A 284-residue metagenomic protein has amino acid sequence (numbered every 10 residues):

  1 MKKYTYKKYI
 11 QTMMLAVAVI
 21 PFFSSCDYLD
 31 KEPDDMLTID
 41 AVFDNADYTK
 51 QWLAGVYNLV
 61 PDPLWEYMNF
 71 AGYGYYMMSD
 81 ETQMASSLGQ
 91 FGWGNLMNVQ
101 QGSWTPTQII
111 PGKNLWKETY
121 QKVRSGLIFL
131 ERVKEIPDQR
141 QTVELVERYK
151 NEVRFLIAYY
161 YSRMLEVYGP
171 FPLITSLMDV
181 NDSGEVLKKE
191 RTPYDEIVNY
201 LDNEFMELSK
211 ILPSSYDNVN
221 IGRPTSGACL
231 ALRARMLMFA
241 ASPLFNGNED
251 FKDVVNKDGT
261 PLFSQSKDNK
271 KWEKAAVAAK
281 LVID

Functional and structural regions predicted by a protein language model:
M1-D34: Bacterial Sec-dependent N-terminal signal peptides
C26-M77, V254-V255: Membrane-proximal, proline-rich intrinsically disordered regions
N45, K50, N58-M68, L88-Y168 (+1 more regions): Conserved, well-structured interaction surfaces
L165-E166, P172, F239-N248: Short coil/turn linking the two alpha-helices of tandem helical-hairpin repeats
G222-L232, M236: Amphipathic alpha-helical protein-interaction segments enriched in hydrophobic
F239-A241, K270-D284: Polar, glycine-rich mid-to-C-terminal structural blocks that act as macromolecule-binding/assembly scaffolds
G247-K267: A solvent-exposed, charged loop/short amphipathic helix patch at secondary-structure junctions
